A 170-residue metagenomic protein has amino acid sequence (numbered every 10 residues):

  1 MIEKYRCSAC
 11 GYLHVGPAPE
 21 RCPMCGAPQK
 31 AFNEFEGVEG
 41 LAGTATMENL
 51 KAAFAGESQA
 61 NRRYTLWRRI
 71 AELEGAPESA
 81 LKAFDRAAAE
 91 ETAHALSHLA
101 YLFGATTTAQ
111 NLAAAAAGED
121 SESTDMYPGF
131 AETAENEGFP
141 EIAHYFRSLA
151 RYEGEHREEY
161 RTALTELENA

Functional and structural regions predicted by a protein language model:
I2-A170: Non-heme di-metal
